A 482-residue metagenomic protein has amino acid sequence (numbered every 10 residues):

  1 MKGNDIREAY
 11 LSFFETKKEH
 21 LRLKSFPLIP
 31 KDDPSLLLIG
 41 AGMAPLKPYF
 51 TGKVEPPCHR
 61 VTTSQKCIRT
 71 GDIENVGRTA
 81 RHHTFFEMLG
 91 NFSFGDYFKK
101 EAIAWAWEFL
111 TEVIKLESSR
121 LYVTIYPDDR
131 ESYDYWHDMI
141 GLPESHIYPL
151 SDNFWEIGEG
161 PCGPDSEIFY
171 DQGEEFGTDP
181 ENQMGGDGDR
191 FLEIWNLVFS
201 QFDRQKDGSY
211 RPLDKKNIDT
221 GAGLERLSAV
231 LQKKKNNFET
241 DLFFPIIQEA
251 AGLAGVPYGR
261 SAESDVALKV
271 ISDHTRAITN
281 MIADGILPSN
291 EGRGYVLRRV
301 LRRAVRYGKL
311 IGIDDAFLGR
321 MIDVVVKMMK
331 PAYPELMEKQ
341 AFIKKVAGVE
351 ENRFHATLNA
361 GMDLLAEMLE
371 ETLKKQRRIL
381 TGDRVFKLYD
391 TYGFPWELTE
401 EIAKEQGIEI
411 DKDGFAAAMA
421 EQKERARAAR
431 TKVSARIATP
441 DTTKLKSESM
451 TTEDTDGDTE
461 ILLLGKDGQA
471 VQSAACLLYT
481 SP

Functional and structural regions predicted by a protein language model:
M1-S481: A glycine- and charged-residue-rich anion-binding loop/surface
